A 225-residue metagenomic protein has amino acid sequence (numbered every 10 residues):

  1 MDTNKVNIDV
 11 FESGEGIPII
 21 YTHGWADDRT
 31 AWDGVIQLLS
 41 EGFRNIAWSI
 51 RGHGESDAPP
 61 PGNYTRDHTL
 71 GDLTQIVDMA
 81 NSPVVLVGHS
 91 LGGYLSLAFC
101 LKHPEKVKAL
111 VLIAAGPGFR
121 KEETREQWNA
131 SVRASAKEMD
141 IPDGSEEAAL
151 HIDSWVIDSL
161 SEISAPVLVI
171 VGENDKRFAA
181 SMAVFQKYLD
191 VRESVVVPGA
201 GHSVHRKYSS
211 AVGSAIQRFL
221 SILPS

Functional and structural regions predicted by a protein language model:
D9-D57: Conserved HGGG/HGGXW glycine-rich cap/lid loop of the alpha/beta-hydrolase fold
H68-V84: Conserved acidic catalytic loop of the alpha/beta-hydrolase fold
L86-G88, I113: Short beta-strand immediately N-terminal to the catalytic nucleophile in serine-hydrolase-like folds
Y94-K102, K108-A136: Flexible "cap/lid" loop of the alpha/beta hydrolase fold
G144-S159, N174: Active-site nucleophile elbow and catalytic-triad environment of alpha/beta-hydrolase enzymes
I163, V169-V171: Short beta-strand/loop motif that positions the catalytic acidic residue of the alpha/beta-hydrolase fold
K176-S181: Conserved alpha/beta-hydrolase "acid-adjacent" motif
A200-S209: Catalytic histidine-centered segment of alpha/beta-hydrolase-like enzymes
